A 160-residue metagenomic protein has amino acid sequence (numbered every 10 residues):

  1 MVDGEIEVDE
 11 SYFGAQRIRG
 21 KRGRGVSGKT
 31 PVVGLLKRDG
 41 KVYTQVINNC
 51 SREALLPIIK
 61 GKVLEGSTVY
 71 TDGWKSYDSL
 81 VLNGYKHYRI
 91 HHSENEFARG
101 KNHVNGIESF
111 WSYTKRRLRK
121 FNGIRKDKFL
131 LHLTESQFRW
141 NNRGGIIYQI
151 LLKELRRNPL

Functional and structural regions predicted by a protein language model:
M1-L160: Residue-level recognition of single "structural anchor" positions that define or cap local secondary structure
